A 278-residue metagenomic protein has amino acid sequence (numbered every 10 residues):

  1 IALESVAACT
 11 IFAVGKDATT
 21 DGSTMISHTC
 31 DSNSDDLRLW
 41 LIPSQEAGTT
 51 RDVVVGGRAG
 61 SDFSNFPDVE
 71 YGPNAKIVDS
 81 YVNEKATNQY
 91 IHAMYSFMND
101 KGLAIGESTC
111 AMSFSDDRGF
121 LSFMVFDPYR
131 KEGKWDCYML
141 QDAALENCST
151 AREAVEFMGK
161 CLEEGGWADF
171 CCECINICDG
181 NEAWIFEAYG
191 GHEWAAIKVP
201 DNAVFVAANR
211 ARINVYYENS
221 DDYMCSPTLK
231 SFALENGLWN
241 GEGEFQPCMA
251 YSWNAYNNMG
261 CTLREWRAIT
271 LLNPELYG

Functional and structural regions predicted by a protein language model:
I1-V6: Cleavable N-terminal signal peptides of Sec/SRP-targeted secreted and luminal proteins
C9-C137, F157-G278: A contiguous strand-loop segment
Q141-N147: Short, well-ordered beta-strand elements within core beta-sheets of diverse protein domains
N147-V155: Short, charged, surface-exposed loops that flank catalytic or proteolytic processing sites
